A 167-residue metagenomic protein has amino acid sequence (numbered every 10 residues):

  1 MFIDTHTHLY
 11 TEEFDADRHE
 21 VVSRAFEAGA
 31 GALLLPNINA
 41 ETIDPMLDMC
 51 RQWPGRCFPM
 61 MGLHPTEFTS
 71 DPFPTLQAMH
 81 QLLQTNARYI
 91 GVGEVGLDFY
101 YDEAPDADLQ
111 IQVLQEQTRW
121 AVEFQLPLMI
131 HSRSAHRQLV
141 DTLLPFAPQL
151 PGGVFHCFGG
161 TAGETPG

Functional and structural regions predicted by a protein language model:
M1-G167: Mid-domain alpha/beta scaffold segments of enzyme catalytic cores
